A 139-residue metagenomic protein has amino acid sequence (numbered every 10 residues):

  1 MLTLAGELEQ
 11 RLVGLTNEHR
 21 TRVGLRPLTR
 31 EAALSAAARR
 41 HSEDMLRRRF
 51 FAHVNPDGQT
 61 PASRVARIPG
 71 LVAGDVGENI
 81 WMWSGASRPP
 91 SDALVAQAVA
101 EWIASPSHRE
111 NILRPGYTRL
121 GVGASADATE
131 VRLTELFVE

Functional and structural regions predicted by a protein language model:
T3-R67, P115-G121: Short, well-ordered surface patches within globular domains
G6, V138-E139: Low-complexity, Gly/Ser/Thr/Pro-rich intrinsically disordered linker/tail segments
P61-V138: A well-ordered secondary-structure block
